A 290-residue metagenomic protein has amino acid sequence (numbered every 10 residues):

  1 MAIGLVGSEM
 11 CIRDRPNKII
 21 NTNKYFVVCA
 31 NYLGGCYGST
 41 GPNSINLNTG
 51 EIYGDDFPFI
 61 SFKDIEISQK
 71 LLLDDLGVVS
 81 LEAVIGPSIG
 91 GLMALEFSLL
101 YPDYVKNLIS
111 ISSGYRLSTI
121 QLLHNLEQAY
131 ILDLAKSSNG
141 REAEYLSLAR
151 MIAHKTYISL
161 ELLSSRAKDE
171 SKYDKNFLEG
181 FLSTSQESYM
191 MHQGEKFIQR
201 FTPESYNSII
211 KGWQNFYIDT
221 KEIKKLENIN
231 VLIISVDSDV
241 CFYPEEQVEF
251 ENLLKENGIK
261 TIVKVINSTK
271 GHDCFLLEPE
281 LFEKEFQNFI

Functional and structural regions predicted by a protein language model:
M1-G7, C11-I12: Single conserved hydrophobic/aromatic residue that forms the stacking wall/gate of nucleotide- or nucleobase-binding
N17-G41, L47-N48: Conserved alpha/beta-hydrolase
I52, D56, K63-E82: Conserved acidic catalytic loop of the alpha/beta-hydrolase fold
S80-T119: Conserved hydrolase catalytic core segment
I109-K196: Alpha/beta-hydrolase-fold enzymes
I233-S235: Short beta-strand/loop motif that positions the catalytic acidic residue of the alpha/beta-hydrolase fold
V240-E246: Conserved alpha/beta-hydrolase "acid-adjacent" motif
V248-E251, K255-I290: Catalytic active-site module of serine/aspartate enzymes centered on a nucleophile-bearing elbow/loop
